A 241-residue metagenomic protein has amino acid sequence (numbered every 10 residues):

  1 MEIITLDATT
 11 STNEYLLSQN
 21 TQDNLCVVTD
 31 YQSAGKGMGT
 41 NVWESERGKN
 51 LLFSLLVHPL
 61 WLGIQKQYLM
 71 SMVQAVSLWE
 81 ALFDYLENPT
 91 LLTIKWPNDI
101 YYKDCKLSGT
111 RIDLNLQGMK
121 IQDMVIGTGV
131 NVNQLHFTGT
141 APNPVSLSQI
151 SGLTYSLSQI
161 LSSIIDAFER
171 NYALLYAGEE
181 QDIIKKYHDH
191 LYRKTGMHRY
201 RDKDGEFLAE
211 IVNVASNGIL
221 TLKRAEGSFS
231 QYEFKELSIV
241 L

Functional and structural regions predicted by a protein language model:
M1-E87, T154: N-terminal lobe of the biotin/lipoate ligase/transferase fold
G63-L91, Y102-L241: Long, positively charged amphipathic alpha-helical accessory segments at protein N-termini or as interdomain linkers
